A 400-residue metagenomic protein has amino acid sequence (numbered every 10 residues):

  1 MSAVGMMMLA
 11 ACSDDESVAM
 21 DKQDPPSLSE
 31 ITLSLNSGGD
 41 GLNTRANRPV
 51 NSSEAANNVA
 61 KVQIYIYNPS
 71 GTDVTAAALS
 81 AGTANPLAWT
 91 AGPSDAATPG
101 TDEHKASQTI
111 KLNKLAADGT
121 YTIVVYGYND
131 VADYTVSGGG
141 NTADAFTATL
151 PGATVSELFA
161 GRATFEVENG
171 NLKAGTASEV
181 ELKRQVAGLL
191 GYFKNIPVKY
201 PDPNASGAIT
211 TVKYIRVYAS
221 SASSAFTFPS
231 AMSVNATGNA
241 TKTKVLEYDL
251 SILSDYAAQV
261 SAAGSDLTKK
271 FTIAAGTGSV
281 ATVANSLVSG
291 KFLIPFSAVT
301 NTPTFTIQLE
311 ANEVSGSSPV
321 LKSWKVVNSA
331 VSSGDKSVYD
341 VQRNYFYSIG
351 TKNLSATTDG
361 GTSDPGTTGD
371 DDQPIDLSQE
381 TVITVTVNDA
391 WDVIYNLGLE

Functional and structural regions predicted by a protein language model:
M1-M6: Sec-dependent N-terminal signal peptides
M8-A11: C-terminal motif of bacterial Sec signal peptides marking the signal peptidase cleavage site
S17-M20, E30-N57, F193-P203: Short amphipathic, basic-aromatic surface patches that mediate peripheral association with negatively charged
P26-L33, A187-L189: Structural beta-strand segments of beta-rich domains
N51-V136, Y192, V198-R343, V393-E400: Tryptophan-paired
G92-A97, D130-E179, P319-Y347, L354: Structured interaction patches on ligand/partner-binding surfaces of diverse proteins
N312-T384: C-terminal structured domain segments
S378-E400: Protruding loop/beta-arch "assembly-hinge" segments enriched in small, turn-prone residues
